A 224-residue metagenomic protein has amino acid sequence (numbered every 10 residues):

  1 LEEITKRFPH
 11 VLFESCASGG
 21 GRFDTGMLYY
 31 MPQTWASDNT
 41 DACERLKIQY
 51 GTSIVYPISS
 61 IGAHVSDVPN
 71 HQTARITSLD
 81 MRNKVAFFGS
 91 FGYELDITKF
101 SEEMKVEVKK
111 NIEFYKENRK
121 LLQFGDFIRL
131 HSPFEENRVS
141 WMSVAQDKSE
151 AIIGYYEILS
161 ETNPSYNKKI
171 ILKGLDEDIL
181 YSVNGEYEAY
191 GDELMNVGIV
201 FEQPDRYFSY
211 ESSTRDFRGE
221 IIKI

Functional and structural regions predicted by a protein language model:
L1-T98: Glycan-recognition surfaces
P9-V11, P32, K84, G89-F91 (+5 more regions): Structural beta-strand/beta-sheet cores of well-ordered domains, especially the beta-sheet scaffolds that support
L12-E14, I153-G154, S182-N184: Conserved active-site loop/cleft motifs that coordinate metal ions or position small ligands
S15-F23, S101-K105, I128-N137: A glycine-rich phosphate-binding loop feature that marks nucleotide/adenosyl-phosphate handling sites
M27-Y29, K99-F100, S165-I171: Composition- and surface-driven signal marking solvent-exposed, interaction-prone regions in large proteins
D80-H131: Catalytic cores of secreted or luminal carbohydrate-active enzymes
P133-D176: Carbohydrate-binding surface patches
S160-I224: C-terminal beta-sandwich/jelly-roll accessory domains of carbohydrate-active enzymes
